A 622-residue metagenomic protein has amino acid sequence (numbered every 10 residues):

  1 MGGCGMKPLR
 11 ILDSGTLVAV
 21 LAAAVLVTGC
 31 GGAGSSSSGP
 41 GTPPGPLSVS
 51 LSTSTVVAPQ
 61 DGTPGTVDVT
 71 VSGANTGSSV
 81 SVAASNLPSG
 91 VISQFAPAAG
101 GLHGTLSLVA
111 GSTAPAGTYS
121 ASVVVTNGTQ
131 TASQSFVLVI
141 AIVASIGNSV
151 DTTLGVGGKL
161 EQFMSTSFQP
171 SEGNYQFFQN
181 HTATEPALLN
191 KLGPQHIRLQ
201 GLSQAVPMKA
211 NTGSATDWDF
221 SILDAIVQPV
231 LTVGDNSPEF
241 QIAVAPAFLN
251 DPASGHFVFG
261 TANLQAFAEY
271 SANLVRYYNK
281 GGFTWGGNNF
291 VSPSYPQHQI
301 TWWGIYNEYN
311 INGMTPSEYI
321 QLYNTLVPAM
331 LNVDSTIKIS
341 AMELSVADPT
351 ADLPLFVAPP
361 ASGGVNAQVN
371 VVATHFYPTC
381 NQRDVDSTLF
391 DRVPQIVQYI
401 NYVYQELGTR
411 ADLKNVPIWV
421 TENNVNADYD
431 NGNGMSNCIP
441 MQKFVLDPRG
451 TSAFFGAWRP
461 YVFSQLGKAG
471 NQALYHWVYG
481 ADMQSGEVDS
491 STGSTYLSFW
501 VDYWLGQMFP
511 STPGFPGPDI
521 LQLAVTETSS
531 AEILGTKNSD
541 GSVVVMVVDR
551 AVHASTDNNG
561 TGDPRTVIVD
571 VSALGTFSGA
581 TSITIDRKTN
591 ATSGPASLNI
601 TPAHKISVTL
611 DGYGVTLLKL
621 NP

Functional and structural regions predicted by a protein language model:
L26-G29: C-terminal motif of bacterial Sec signal peptides marking the signal peptidase cleavage site
G31-V143: Long beta-sheet-rich domains in secretory-pathway and surface-associated proteins
A141-A183: Mature N-terminal, pre-catalytic/accessory segment of carbohydrate-active enzymes
L189-L389: Substrate-binding cleft and catalytic face of glycoside hydrolase catalytic domains, especially the flexible beta-alpha
T379-N437: Glycoside hydrolase catalytic-domain groove-lining segments
V420-A531: Aromatic/acidic polysaccharide-binding cleft in carbohydrate-active enzymes
T526-T576, Y613-K619: Carbohydrate-binding surface patches
N599-P622: C-terminal beta-strand-rich structural cap/linker in extracellular carbohydrate-active enzymes
